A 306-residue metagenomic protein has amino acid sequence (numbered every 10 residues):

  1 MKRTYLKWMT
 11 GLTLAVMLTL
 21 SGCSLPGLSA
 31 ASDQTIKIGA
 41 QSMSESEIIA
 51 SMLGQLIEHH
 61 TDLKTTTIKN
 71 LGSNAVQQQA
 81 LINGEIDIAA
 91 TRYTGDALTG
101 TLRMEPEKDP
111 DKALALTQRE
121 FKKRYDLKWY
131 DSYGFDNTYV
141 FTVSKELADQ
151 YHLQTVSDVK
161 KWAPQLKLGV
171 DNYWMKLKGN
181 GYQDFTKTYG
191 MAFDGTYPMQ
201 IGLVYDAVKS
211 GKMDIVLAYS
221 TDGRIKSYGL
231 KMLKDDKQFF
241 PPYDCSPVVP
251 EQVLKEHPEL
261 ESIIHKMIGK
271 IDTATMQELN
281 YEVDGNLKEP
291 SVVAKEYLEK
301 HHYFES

Functional and structural regions predicted by a protein language model:
K2-L12: Bacterial N-terminal signal peptides that target proteins for export
T19-G22: C-terminal motif of bacterial Sec signal peptides marking the signal peptidase cleavage site
S24-P26: Bacterial signal peptide processing site
T35-L71, G134-Y205, K288-S291: Bilobed "Venus flytrap"/periplasmic-binding protein-like clamshell domains and structurally analogous long
L56, A75-I86, L102-M104, Q183-T188 (+1 more regions): Short helices/loops that flank or line small-molecule/ion binding pockets
S73-N74, G84-A97, A113-L114, S144-K145 (+3 more regions): Beta->alpha turn/N-cap motifs
G100-P110, T117-Y130, K212, R224-Q238: Ligand-binding "clamshell"
T138-D149, D244-H257: A bilobed periplasmic-binding-protein/Venus flytrap-type ligand-binding module shared by bacterial periplasmic
